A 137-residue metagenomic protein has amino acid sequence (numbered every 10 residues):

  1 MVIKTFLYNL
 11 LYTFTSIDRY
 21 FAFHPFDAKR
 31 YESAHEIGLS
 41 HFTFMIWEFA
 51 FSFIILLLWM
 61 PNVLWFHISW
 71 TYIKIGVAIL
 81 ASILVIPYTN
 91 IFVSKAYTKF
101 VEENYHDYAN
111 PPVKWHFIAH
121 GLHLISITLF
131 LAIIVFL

Functional and structural regions predicted by a protein language model:
M1-A34: Membrane-proximal soluble regions of multi-pass membrane proteins
L11-T15, N90-F92, I134-V135: Transmembrane-helix bundle segments that line or gate the permeation/cavity pathway in multi-pass membrane proteins
F21-Y31, F92-Y108: Cytoplasmic membrane-interface regions of multi-pass membrane proteins
F23-W65: Short linear elements at protein peripheries
A28-I46, Y108-T128: Loop-to-transmembrane boundary segments
S52-I55, A81-T89, H123, T128: Alpha-helical transmembrane segments and immediately adjacent membrane-interfacial amphipathic helices
L58-T98: Short alpha-helical packing/oligomerization segments
I127-L137: Juxtamembrane boundary at the C-terminal end of a transmembrane helix
